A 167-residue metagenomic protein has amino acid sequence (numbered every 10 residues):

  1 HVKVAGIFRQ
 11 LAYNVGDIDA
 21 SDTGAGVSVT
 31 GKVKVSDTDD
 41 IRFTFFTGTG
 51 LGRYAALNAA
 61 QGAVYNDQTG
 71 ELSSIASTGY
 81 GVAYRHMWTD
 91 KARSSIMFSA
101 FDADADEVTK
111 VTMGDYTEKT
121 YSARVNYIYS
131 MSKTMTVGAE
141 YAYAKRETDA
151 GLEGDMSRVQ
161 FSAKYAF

Functional and structural regions predicted by a protein language model:
H1-T117: Detector for outer-membrane/organellar transmembrane beta-barrel domains, recognizing the amphipathic beta-strand
A12, Y141-E147: A short, acidic, flexible beta-alpha connecting loop/helix-capping segment that sits on the rim of active
S21, E153-G154: Short glycine/proline-enriched turns and hinge-like loops at secondary-structure junctions
S28-K32, G81-A83, R124-N126, E140 (+1 more regions): Outer-membrane beta-barrel architecture
S95-M97, N126-I128, T134-A142: Conserved active-site loop/cleft motifs that coordinate metal ions or position small ligands
Y129-M131, D155-F167: Outer-membrane beta-barrel "beta-signal"
T148-L152: Short proline/glycine-enriched turn/loop segments at secondary-structure junctions
